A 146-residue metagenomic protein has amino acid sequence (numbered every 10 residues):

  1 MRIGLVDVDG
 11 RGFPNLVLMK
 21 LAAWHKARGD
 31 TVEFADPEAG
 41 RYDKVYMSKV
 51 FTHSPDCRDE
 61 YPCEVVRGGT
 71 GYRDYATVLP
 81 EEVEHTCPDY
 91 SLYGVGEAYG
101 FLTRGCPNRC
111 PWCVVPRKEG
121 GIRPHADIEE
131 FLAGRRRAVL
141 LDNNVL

Functional and structural regions predicted by a protein language model:
M1, Y42, S54, A98-T103 (+1 more regions): Conserved Radical SAM active-site core
M1-E64, R73-D74: A short, structured N-terminal alpha-helical element that caps or precedes a catalytic domain
V8, T70, N143: Cofactor-binding loop segments of dinucleotide-utilizing enzymes, especially the Rossmann-like FAD- and NAD(P)+-binding
V50-T52, T70, T103-G105: Beta-hairpin (beta-strand-turn-beta-strand) motif
V65-L92: Ser/Thr/Gly-rich flexible loops in soluble cytosolic domains mediating phosphotransfer, phosphorylation
R109: The −1 position to Zn-ligating cysteines in a subset of zinc-ribbon hairpins
